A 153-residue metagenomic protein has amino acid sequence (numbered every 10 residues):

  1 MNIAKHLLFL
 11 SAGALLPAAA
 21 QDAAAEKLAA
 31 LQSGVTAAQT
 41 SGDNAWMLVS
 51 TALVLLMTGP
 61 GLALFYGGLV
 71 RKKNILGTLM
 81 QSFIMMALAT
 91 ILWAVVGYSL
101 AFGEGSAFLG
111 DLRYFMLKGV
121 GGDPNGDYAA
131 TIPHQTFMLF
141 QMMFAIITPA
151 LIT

Functional and structural regions predicted by a protein language model:
N2-T153: Hydrophobic alpha-helical transmembrane bundles of multi-pass membrane proteins
